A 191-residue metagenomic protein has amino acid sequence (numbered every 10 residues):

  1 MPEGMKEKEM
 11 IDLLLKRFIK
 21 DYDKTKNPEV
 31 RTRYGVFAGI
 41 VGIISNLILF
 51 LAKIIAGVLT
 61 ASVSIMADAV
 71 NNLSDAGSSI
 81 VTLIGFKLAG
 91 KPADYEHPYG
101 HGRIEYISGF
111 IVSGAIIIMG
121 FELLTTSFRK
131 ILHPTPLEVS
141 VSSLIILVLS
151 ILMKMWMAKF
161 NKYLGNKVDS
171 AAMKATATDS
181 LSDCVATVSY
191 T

Functional and structural regions predicted by a protein language model:
P2-Y190: Alpha-helical transmembrane cores and adjacent cytosolic helix/loop segments of polytopic membrane transporters
